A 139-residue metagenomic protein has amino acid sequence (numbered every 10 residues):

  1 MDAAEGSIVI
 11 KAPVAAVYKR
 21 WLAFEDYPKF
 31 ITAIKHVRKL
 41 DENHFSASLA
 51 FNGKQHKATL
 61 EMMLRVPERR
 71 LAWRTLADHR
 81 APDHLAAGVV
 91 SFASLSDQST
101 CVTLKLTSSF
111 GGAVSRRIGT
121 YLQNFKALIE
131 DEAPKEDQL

Functional and structural regions predicted by a protein language model:
M1-H44, N124, L128: Hydrophobic ligand-binding cavity/cleft-lining segments
S7-K11, R38, S48-A50, E61-M63 (+1 more regions): Generic structural detector for well-ordered beta-strands
W21, A47, W73-T75: Tryptophan-centric aromatic hotspots in well-structured domains and transmembrane helices
K35-H36, S48, L76-D78: Short, solvent-exposed loop/turn elements at beta->coil junctions and helix N-caps that rim active or binding pockets
A50-K54, P82: Short strand-coil-strand connectors
T59-L64, A72-E132, E136-L139: Beta-strand/loop substructures that line and gate deep hydrophobic ligand-binding cavities in soluble
